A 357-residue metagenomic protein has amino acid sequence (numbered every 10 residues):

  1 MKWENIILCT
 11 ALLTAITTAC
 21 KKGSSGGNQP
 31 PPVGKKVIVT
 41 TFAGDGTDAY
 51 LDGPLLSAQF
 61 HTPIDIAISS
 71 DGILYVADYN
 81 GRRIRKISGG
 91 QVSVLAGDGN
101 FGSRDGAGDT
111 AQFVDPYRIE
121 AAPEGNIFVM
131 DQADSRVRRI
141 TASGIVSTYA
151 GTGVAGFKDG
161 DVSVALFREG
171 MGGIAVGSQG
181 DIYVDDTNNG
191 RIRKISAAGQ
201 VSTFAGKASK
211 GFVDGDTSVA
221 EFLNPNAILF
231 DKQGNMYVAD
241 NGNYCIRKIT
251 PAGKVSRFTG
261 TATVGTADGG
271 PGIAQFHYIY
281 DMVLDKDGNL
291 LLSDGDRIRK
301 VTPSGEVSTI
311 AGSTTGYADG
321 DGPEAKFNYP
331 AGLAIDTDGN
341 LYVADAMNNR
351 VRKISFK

Functional and structural regions predicted by a protein language model:
M1-T40: Bacterial Sec-dependent N-terminal signal peptides
G34-I64, Q91-Y117, I145-G172, Q200-N224 (+2 more regions): Gly/Pro-rich loop segments of beta-rich domains
I68-D71, A121-E124, V176-Q179, F230-Q233 (+2 more regions): Residue-level detector of Asp-centered blade-edge/turn motifs that repeat once per structural unit in beta-propeller
I73-Y75, N126-F128, D181-Y183, N235-Y237 (+2 more regions): Conserved beta-propeller blade signature
Y79, Q132-A133, T187-N188, N241-G242 (+2 more regions): Short loop/turn segments immediately following the C-termini of beta-strands
R82-R85, S135-V137, G190-I192, Y244-I246 (+2 more regions): Structural signal for beta-propeller blades
I87-Q91, I140-I145, I195-Q200, I249-K254 (+2 more regions): Short loop/turn segments that connect beta-strands within beta-propeller blades
Y329-K357: Blade-level signature of beta-propeller repeat domains, shared across WD40, Kelch, NHL, RCC1 and BNR/Asp-box propellers
